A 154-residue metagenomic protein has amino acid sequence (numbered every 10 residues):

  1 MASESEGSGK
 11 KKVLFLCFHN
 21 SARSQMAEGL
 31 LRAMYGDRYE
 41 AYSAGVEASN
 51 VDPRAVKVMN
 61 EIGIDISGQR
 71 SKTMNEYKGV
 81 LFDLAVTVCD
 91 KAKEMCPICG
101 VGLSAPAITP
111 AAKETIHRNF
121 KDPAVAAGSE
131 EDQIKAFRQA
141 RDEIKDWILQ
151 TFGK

Functional and structural regions predicted by a protein language model:
A2-K78: Conserved active-site segments centered on acidic
E47, K91, K121: Catalytic metal-binding/acid-base residues of hydrolase active sites
S49-V51, A92-C96: Short, charged/polar "capping" segments at the starts of alpha-helices and the immediately preceding loops
D65, K91-A92: Short, charged/polar surface micro-motifs in flexible loops or helix N-caps
F82-D83: Local beta-strand N-terminus motif with an aromatic residue
T87-V88: Redox-cofactor binding/interface segments in oxidoreductases and associated redox assembly factors
E94-K154: Phosphate-binding/catalytic loops
